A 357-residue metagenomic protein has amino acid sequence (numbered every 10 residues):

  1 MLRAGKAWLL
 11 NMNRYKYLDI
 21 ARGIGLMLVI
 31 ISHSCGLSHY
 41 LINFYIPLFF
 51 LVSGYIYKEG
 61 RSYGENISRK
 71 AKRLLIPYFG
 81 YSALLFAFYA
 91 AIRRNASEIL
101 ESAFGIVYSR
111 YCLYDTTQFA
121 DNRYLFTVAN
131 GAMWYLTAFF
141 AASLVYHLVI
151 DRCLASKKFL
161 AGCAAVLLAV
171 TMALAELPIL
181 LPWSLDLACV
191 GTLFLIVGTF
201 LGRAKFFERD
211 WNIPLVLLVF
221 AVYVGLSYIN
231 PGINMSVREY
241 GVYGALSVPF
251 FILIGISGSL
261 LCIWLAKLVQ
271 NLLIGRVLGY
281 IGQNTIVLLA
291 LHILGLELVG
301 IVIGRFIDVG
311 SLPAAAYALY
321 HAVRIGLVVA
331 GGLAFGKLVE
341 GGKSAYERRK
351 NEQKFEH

Functional and structural regions predicted by a protein language model:
L2-H357: Alpha-helical transmembrane segments and their immediate juxtamembrane cytosolic regions
